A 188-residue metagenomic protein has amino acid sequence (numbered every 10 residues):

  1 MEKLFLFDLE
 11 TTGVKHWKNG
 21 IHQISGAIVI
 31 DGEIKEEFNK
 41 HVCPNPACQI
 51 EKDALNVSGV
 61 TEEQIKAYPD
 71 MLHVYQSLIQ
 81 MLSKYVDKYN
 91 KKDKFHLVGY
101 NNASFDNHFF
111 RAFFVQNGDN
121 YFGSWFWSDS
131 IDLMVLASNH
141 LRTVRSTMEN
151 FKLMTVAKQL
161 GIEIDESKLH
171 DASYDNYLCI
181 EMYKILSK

Functional and structural regions predicted by a protein language model:
E2-K3, W17-H22, I28-S58, V86-K188: Metal-dependent phosphoesterase core characteristic of DEDDh/y 3'-5' exonuclease domains
L4-D8: Short, hydrophobic/glycine-enriched beta-strand segments
L9-W17: Short acidic, Gly/Ser-rich segments with clustered Asp/Glu that frequently serve as metal-coordination loops in enzyme
S58-Y85: Metal-dependent phosphoesterase signature
